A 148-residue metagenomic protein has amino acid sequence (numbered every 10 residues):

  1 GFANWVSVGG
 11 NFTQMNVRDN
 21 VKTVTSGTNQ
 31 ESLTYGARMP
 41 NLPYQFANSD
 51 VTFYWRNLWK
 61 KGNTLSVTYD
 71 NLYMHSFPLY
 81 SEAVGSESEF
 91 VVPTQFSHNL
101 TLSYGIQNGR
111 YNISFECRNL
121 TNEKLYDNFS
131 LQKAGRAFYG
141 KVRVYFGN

Functional and structural regions predicted by a protein language model:
G1-F77: Gram-negative outer-membrane beta-barrel transporters
V6-V8, L72-V84, V91-Q95, S103-N148: C-terminal beta-signal and adjacent terminal beta-strands/loops of Gram-negative outer-membrane beta-barrel proteins
T25-M39, G85-F90, L125-S130: Extracellular loop and loop/strand-boundary signature of outer-membrane beta-barrel proteins
